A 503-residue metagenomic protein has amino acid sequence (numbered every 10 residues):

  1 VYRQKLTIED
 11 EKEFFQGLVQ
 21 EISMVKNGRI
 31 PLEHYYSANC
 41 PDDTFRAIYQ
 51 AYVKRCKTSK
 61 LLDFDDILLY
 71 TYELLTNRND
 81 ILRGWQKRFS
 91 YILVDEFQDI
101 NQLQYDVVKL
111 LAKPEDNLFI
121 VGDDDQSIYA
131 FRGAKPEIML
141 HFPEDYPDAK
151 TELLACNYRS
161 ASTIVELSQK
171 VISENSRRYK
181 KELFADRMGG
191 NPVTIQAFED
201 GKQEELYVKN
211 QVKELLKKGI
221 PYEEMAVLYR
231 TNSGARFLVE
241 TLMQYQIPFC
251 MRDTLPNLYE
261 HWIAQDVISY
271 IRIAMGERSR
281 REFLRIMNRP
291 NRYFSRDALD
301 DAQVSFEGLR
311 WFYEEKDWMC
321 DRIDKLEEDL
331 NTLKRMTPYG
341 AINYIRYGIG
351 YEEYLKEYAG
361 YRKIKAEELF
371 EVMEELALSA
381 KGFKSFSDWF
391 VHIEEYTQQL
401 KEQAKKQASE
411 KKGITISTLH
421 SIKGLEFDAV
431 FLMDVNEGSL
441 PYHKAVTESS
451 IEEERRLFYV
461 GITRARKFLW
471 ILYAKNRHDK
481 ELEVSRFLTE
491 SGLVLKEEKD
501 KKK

Functional and structural regions predicted by a protein language model:
V1-Q20, E33: Conserved P-loop NTPase-based nucleic-acid remodeling module centered on helicase motor cores
D10, K26-I30, E115-D116, V171-K181 (+2 more regions): Proline-centered turn/helix-capping motifs that create local helix->coil transitions or kinks
A38, P221, R236-T241, I268-E498: Conserved helicase C-terminal RecA-like lobe
A38-H141, C156-S160, G424: Conserved helicase NTPase motor core
P114-N117, D123-D125, Y146-T151, G189-V193 (+4 more regions): Short glycine-/polar-rich loops that comprise or flank the Walker A/P-loop and associated switch/sensor motifs
Q126-A130, R159, R252-M275: Short alpha-helix plus adjacent loop in nuclease-associated cores
P147-K150, A155-P248, A274-G276, L333-R335: Helicase P-loop NTPase motor core
